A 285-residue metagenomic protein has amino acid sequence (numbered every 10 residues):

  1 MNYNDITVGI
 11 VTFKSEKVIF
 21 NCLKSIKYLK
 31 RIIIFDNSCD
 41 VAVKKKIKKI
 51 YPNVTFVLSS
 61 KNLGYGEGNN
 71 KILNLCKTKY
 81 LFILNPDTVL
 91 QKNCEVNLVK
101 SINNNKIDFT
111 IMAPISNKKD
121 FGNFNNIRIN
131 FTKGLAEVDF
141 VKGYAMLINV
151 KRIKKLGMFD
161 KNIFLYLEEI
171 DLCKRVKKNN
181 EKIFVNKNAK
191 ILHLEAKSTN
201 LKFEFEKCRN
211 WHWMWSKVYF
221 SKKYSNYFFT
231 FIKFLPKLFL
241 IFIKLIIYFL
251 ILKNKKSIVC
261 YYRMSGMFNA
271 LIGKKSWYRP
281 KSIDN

Functional and structural regions predicted by a protein language model:
I10-Y28: Short, well-formed alpha-helical segments that are part of the catalytic scaffolds of diverse glycosyltransferases
S25, D36-K44: A conserved acidic beta->alpha catalytic loop
K30-C39, V57-S59: Short beta-strand/loop segment that forms part of the nucleotide-sugar
S59-C76: Glycine-rich, basic loop-to-helix element that forms the pyrophosphate-binding segment of sugar-nucleotide handling
E67-K71, T88-M158, N162, I170: Acidic/His-rich active-site region of diverse nucleotide-sugar glycosyltransferases
L81: Short aromatic/hydrophobic "clamp" motif used to bind/position activated sugar donors
K161-F164, I170-L192: Catalytic donor-sugar/metal-binding loop of nucleotide-sugar-dependent glycosyltransferases
C208-S216, Y227-N285: Non-catalytic, C-terminal membrane-associated alpha-helical segments of glycosyltransferases
